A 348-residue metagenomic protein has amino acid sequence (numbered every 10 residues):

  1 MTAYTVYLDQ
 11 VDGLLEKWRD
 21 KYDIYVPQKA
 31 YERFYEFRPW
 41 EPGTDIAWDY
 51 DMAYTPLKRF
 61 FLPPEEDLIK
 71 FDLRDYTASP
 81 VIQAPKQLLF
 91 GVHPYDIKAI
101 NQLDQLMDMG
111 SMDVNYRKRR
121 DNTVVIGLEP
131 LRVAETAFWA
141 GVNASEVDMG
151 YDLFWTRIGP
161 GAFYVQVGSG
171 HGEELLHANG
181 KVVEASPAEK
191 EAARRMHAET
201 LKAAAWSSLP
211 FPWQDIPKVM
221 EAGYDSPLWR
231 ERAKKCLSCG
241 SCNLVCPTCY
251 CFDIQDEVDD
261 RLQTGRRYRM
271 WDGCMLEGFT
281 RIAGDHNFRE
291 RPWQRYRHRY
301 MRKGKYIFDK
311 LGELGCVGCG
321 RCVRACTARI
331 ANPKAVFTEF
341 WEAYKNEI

Functional and structural regions predicted by a protein language model:
M1-V219: Iron-sulfur-associated redox domains of electron-transfer enzymes in respiratory and anaerobic energy metabolism
H93, G240, L244, R324: Short alpha-helical basic/polar micro-motif
K98-A99, V245, A325-C326: Hydrophobic positions within alpha-helical membrane elements
G170, S241, P247-I254, F279: Histidine- and/or cysteine-centered catalytic micro-motif in compact active-site loops
F211-V219, C236-P247: Oxyanion-binding "anion nests"
W213-K234, F252-I348: Ferredoxin-type iron-sulfur electron-transfer modules in oxidoreductases and energy-metabolism complexes
